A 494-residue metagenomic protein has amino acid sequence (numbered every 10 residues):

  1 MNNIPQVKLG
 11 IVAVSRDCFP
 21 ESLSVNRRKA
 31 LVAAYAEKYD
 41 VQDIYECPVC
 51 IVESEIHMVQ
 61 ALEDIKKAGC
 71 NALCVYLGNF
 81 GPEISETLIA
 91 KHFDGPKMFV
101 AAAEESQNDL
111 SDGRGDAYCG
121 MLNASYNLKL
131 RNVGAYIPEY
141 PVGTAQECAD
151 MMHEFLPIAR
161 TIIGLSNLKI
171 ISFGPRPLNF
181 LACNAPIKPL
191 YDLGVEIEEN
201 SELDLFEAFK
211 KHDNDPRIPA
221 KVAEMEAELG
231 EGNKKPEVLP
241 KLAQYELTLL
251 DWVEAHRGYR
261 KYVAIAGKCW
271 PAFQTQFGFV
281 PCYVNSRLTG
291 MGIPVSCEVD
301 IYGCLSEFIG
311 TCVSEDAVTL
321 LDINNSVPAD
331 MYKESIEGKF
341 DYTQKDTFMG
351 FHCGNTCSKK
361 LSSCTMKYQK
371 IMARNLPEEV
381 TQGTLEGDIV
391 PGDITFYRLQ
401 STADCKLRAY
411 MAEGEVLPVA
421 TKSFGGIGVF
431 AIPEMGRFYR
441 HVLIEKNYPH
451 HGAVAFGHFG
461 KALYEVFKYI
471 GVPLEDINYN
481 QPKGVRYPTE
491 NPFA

Functional and structural regions predicted by a protein language model:
N2-L9, Q42, A101, E105-N233 (+1 more regions): Cap/lid and interdomain-hinge subdomains that line or gate substrate/regulatory clefts in soluble alpha/beta enzymes
V14-L31, S111-Y118, L178-A182: Glycine- and acidic-residue-enriched helix-capping/strand-helix junction motifs
H57-C70, T87-I89, T248-G258: Short, well-structured alpha-helical segments in soluble
C70-N79, M98-V100, Y262-G267: Periplasmic-binding protein-like
G81-D94, Q274-S286: Short Gly/Thr/Asp-enriched flexible loops that form oxyanion-binding sites at enzyme active sites
A220-V313: Long, internal scaffold/assembly segments composed of regular secondary structure
T289-F424: C-terminal catalytic subdomain
Q369-A494: Extended hydrophobic packing segments that form well-structured cores
